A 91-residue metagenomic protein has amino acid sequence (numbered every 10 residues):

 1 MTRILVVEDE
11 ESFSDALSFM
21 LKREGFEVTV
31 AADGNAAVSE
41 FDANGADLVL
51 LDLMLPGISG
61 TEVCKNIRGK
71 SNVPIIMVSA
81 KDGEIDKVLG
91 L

Functional and structural regions predicted by a protein language model:
M1-L91: N-terminal/domain-start alpha-helical segments
